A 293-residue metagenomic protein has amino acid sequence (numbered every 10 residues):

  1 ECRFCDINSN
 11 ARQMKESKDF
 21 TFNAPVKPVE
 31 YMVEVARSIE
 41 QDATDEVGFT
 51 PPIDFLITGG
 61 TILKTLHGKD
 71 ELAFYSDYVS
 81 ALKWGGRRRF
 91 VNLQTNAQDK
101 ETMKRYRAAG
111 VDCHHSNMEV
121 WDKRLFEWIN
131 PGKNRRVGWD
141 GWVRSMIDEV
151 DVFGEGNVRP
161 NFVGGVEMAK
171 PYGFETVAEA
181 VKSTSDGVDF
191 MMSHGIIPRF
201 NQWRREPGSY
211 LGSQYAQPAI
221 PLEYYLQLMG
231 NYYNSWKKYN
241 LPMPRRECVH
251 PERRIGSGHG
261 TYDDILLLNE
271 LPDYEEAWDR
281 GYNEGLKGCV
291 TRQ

Functional and structural regions predicted by a protein language model:
E1-E30: Canonical Radical SAM [4Fe-4S] cluster-binding loop centered on the CxxxCxxC motif and its immediate flanking residues
D6, D54, G59-G60: WD40 beta-propeller repeat fold
R12-N23, I62-L66, K133, A216: Short coil/turn segments at secondary-structure junctions
F22-E40, S213-I220: Short microdomains enriched in Cys/His and/or Lys/Arg
A24, H67-D70, I220, Y224: Catalytic cores of large soluble enzymes that bind and process phosphate-bearing ligands
V33, D42-A43, G48, P52 (+2 more regions): Conserved AdoMet/S-adenosylmethionine-binding subsite of the radical SAM
D148, V152-E155, Y172-Q293: Auxiliary Fe-S-binding modules of radical SAM enzymes
